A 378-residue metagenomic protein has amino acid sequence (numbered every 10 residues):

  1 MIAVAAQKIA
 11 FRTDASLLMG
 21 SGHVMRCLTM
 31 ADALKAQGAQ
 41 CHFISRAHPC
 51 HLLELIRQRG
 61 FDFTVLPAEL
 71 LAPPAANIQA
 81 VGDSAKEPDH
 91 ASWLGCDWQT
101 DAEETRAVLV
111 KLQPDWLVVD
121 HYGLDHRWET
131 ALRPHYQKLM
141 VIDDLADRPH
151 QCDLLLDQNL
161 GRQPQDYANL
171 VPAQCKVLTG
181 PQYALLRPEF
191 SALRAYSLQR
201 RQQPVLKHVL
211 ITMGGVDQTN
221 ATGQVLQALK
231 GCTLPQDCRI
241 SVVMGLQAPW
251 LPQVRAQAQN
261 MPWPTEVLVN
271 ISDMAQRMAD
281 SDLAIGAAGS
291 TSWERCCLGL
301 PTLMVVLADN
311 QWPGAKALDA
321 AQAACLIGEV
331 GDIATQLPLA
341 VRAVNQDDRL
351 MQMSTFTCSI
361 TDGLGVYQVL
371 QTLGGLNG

Functional and structural regions predicted by a protein language model:
A6-G20: Nucleotide-activated donor-dependent transferases that construct or modify glycoconjugates
Q37-T100: Conserved nucleotide-sugar phosphate-binding/catalytic loop shared by glycosyltransferases and other
Q151-N220, L251-P252: A nucleotide-sugar donor-handling region in carbohydrate enzymes
S197-S281: Donor-nucleotide binding loops and adjacent catalytic segments primarily of GT-B fold Leloir glycosyltransferases
A279-S290: Acidic donor-binding loop of glycosyltransferase active sites
N310-A340: Change "using UDP/GDP/dTDP sugars" to "using nucleotide sugars
R349-G363: A short, well-ordered alpha-helix in the C-terminal region of glycosyltransferases
D362-G378: C-terminal alpha-helical cap of glycosyltransferases
